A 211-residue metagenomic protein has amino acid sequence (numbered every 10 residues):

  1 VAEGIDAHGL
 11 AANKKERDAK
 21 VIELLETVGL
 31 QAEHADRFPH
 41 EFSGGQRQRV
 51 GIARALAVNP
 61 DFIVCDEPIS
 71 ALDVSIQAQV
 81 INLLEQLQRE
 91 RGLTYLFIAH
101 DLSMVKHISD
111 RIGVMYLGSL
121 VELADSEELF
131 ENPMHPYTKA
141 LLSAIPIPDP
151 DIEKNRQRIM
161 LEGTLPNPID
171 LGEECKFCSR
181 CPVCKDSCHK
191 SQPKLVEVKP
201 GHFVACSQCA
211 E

Functional and structural regions predicted by a protein language model:
E3-G9, M115, I145, C178 (+1 more regions): ABC-type ATPase nucleotide-binding domain
I5-G9, K15-E33, L142-S143: Conserved ABC ATPase "signature" region
A19, D36-F38, R156: Interfacial catalytic loop of ABC nucleotide-binding domains
F38-F42, Q46: Conserved ABC ATPase signature
A57-D61: A short, proline-enriched helix->beta-strand linker immediately N-terminal to the Walker B motif in ABC-type P-loop
V64, P68, L72, I76-E153: P-loop NTP-binding/switch modules centered on Walker-like glycine-rich loops
D125-E211: Charged, flexible cofactor/metal-binding loops and thiol motifs
